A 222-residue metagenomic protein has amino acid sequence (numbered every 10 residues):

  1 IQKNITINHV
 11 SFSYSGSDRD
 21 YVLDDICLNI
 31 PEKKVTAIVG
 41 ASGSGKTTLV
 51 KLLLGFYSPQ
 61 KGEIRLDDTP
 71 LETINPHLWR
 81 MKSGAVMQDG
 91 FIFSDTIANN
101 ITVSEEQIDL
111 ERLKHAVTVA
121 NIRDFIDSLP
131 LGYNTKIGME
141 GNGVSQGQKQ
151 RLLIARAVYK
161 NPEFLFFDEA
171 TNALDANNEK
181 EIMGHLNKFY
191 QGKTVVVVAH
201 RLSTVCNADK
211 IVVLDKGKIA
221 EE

Functional and structural regions predicted by a protein language model:
I1-E222: ABC-type nucleotide-binding domain
